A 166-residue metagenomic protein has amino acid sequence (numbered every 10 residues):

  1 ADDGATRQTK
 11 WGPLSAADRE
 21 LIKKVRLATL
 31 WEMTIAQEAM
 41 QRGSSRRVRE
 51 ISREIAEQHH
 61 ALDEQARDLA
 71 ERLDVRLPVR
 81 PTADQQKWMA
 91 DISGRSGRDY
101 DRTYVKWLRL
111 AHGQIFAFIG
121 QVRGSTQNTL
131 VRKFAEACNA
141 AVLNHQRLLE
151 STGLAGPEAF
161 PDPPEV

Functional and structural regions predicted by a protein language model:
A1-V166: His/Met- and acidic-residue-enriched segments that coordinate or traffic transition-metal cofactors and support
